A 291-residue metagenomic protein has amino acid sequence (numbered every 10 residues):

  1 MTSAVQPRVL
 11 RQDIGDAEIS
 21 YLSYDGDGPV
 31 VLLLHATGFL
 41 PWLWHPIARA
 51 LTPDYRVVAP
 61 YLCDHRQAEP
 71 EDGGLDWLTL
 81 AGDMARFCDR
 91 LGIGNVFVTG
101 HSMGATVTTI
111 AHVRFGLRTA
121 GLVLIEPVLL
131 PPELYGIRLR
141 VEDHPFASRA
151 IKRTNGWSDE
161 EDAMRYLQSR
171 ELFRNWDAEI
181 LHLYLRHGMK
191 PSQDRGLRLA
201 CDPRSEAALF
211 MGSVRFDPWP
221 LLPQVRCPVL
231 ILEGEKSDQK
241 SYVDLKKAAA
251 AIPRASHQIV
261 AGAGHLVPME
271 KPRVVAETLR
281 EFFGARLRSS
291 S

Functional and structural regions predicted by a protein language model:
M1-L33, T52-R56, I93-G94, L129 (+1 more regions): Alpha/beta-hydrolase fold catalytic core
S20-P70: Conserved HGGG/HGGXW glycine-rich cap/lid loop of the alpha/beta-hydrolase fold
L22, P46, V58-T99, E277: Active-site loop/oxyanion-hole signature of alpha/beta-hydrolase fold enzymes
L32-A36, H101, E233: The conserved beta1-alpha1 loop
G94-I137: Conserved hydrolase catalytic core segment
P132-G196: Helix-rich cap/lid subdomain of alpha/beta-hydrolase
E179, M189-A250: Conserved serine/cysteine hydrolase catalytic core
R254-S291: Catalytic active-site module of serine/aspartate enzymes centered on a nucleophile-bearing elbow/loop
